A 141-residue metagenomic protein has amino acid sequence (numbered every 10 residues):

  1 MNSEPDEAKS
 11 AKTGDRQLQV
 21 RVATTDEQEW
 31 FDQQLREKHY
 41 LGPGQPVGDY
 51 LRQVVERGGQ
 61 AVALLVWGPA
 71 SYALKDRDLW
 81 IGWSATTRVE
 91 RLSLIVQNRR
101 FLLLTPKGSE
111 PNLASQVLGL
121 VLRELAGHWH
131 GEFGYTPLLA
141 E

Functional and structural regions predicted by a protein language model:
M1-T25: Conserved N-terminal entry element of GNAT/NAT acetyltransferase domains
R21-D32, R36-R52, R57-G58, V62-E141: Acyl-donor binding region in acyl/amide transferases
